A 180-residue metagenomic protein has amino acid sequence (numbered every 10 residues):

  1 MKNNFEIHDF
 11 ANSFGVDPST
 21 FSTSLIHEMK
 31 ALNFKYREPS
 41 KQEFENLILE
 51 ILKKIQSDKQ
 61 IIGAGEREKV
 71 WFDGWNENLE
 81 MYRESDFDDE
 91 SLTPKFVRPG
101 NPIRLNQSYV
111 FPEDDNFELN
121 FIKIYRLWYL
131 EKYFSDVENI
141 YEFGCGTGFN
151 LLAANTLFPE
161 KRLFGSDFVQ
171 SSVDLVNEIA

Functional and structural regions predicted by a protein language model:
M1-K123: N-terminal accessory regions of S-adenosyl-L-methionine
G15, F134-S135, P159-E160: Residue-level recognition of short, structured coil/turn motifs that connect secondary structure elements
Q42, I124, W128, Q170-D174: Generic alpha-helical secondary structure signal
E118-D136: Conserved alpha-helix/loop element of class I SAM-dependent methyltransferases that forms part of the SAM/SAH-binding
E142: Class I SAM-dependent methyltransferase core
G146: Conserved glycine-rich SAM-binding loop
F149, A153-A180: Class I SAM-dependent methyltransferase SAM/SAH-binding core
